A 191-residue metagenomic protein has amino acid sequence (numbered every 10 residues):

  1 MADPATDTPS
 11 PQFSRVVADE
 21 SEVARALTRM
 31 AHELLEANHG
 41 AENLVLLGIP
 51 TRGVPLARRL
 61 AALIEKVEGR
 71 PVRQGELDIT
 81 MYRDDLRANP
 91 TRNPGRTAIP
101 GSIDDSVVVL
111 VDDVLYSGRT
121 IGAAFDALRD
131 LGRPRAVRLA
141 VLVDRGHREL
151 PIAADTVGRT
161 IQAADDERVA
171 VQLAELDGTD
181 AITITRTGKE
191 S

Functional and structural regions predicted by a protein language model:
M1-S191: PRPP-associated nucleotide enzymes
